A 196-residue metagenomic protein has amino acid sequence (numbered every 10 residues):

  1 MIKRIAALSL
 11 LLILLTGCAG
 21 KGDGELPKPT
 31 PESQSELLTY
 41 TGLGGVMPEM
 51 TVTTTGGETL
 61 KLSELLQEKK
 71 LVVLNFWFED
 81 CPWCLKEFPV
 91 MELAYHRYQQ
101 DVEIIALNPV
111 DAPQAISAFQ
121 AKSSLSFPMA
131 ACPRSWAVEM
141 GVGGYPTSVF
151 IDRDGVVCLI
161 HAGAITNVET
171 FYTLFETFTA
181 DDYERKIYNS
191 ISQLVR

Functional and structural regions predicted by a protein language model:
M1-T51, T170-T173, S192-R196: N-terminal targeting signals for export/organelle localization
M50-V72: A short beta-strand-turn-helix
K70-V72, W77-D80, G144: Short pre-active-site segment immediately N-terminal to redox-active cysteine/selenocysteine motifs in thiol-based
V73-L74, I104, S148: Hydrophobic beta-strand anchors of alpha/beta hydrolase catalytic cores
F76-H96: Conserved redox-active cysteine motifs that mediate thiol-disulfide chemistry, especially di-cysteine Cys-X(1-2)-Cys
F78-W83, P109-Q114, S135-W136, A164-T166: Solvent-exposed loop/turn segments at secondary-structure junctions within structured extracellular/periplasmic domains
K86, A94-P133, Y145: Conserved segment of the thioredoxin-like fold in thiol-based oxidoreductases
A118-S126, A131-I191: Thiol/disulfide oxidoreductase modules built on the thioredoxin-like
